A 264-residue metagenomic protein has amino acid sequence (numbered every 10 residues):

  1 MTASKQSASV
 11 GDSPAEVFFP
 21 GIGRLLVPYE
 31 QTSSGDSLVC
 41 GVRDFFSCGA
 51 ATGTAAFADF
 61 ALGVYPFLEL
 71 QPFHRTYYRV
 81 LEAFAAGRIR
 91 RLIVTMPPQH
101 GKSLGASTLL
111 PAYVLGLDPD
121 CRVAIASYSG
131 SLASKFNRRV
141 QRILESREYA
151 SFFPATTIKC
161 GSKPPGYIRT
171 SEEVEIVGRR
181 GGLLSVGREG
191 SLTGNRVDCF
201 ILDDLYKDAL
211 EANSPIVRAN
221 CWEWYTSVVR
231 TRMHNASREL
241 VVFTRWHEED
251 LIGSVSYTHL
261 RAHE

Functional and structural regions predicted by a protein language model:
M1-R90: N-terminal accessory segments
T95, K102-Y149: Conserved P-loop
A126-E189: Conserved nucleotide-state-sensing and coupling region of NTP-binding domains
E172-P215: Conserved RecA-like ASCE ATPase "motif II neighborhood" in helicase/translocase motors
I201, R238-T244: Structural recognition of the conserved hydrophobic beta-strand(s) that form the central parallel beta-sheet of P-loop
N220-A236: Substrate-engagement module of ASCE P-loop NTPases
D250-Y257: Short regulatory helix/loop adjacent to the ATP-binding pocket of P-loop NTPases
T258-E264: Conserved small/polar residues in nucleotide/adenosyl-binding loops
